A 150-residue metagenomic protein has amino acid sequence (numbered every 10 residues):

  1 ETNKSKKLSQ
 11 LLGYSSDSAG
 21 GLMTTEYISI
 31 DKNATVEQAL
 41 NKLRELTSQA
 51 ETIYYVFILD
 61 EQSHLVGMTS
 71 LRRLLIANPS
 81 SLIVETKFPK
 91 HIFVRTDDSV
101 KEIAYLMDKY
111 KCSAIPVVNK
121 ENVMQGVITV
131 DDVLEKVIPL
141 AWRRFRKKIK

Functional and structural regions predicted by a protein language model:
E1-K150: Cytosolic regulatory modules rich in charged/polar residues
